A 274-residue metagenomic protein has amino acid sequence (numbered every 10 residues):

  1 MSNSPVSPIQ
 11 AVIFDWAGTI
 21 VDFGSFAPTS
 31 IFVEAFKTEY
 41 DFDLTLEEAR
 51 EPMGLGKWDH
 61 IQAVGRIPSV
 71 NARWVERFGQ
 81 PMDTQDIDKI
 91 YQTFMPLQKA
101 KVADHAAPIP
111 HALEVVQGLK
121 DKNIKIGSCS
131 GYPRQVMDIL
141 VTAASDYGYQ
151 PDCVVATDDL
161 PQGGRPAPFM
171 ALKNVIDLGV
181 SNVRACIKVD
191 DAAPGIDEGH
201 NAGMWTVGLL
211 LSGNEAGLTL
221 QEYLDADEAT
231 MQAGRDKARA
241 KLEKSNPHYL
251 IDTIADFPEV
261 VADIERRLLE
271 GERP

Functional and structural regions predicted by a protein language model:
S2-Q10, L113-G118, P133-Q135, I139-P274: Asp-based, Mg2+/Mn2+-dependent phosphohydrolase catalytic module
P5-L113, Q117-K122, D138: N-terminal helical cap/lid subdomain that shapes the substrate entry/recognition surface in HAD-like hydrolases
T19, S130-Y132: Conserved phosphate-coupling serine/threonine residues in phosphotransfer and NTP-handling enzymes
H105, C129, G163: Glycine- and other small-residue-rich loops at beta-strand/loop junctions that grip anionic moieties
